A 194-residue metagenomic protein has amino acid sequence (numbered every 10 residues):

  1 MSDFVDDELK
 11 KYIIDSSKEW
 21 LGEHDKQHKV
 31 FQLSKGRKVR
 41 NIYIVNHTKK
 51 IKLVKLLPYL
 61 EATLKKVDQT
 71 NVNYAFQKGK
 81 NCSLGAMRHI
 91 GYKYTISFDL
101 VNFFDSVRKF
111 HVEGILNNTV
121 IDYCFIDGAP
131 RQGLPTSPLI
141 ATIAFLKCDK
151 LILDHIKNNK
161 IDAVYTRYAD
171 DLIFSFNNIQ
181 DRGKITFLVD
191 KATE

Functional and structural regions predicted by a protein language model:
M1-G36: Non-catalytic, polymerase-adjacent accessory regions of viral genome-replication enzymes
L9-L21, F76, A86, V112 (+1 more regions): Generic structural signal of hydrophobic/aromatic residues within well-ordered alpha-helices of folded domains
Y12, A62-Q69, I140-I143: A generic short-segment signal for beta-strand/edge and adjacent turn/coil regions
D25-H28, V39, G91-T95: Sequence-level motif detector for i,i+2 pairs with an aromatic at +2
K29-V54, Y123-I143: Short, conserved non-catalytic motifs in the polymerase core
T48-F98: Active-site-proximal segment of RNA-dependent polymerases
A86-A169, I173-T193: Conserved polymerase palm-domain catalytic core
